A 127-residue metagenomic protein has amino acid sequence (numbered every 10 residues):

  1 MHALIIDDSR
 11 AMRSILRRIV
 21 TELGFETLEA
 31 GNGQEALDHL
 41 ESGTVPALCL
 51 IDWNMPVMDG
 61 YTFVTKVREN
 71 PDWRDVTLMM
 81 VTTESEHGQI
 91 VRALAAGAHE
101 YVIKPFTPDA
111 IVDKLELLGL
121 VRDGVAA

Functional and structural regions predicted by a protein language model:
S14-E22: Charged docking surfaces used in two-component/phosphorelay signaling
E29-L48: Acidic, metal-coordinating helix/loop segments flanking the phosphotransfer/catalytic sites of two-component signaling
A30-Q34, I90, P108: Conserved Asp/Asn-Gly motif in the active-site loop of CheY-like receiver
M55: Receiver (REC) domain active-site loop signature in two-component systems and cognate sites in sensor histidine kinases
H99: Short, glycine/charged-rich "phosphate-handling" switch motifs in NTP-dependent and phosphotransfer domains
F106-L115: C-terminal output helix
